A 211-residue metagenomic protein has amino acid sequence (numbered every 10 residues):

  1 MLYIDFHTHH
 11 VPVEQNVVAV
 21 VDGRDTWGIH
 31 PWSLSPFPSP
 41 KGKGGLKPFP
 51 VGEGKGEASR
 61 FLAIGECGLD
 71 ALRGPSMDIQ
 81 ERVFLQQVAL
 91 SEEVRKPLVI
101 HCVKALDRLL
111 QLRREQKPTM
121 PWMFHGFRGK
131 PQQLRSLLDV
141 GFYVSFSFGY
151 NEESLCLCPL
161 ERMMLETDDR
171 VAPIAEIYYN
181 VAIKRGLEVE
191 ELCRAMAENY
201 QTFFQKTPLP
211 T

Functional and structural regions predicted by a protein language model:
M1-T211: Mid-domain alpha/beta scaffold segments of enzyme catalytic cores
